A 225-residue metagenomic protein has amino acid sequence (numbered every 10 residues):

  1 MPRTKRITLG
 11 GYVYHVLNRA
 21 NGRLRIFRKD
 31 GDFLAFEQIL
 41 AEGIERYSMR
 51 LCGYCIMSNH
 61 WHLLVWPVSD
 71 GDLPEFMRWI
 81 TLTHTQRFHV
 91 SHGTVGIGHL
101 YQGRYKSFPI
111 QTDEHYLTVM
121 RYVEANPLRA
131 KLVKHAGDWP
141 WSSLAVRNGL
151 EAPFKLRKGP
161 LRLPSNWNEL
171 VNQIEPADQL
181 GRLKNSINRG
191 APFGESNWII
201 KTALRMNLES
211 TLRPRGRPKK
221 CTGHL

Functional and structural regions predicted by a protein language model:
M1-M57, W66-L225: Short Pro-Cys-Gly-centered "Cys-loop" motif that presents a nucleophilic cysteine in a tight turn
H60: Glycine/serine-rich anion-binding loops at beta->alpha junctions that coordinate negatively charged ligand groups
